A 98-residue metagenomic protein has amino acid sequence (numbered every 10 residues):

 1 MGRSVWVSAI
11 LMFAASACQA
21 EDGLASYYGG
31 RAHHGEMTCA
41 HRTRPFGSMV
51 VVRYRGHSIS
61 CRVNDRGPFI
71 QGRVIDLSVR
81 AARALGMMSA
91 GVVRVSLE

Functional and structural regions predicted by a protein language model:
G2-E98: Secreted/periplasmic proteins
